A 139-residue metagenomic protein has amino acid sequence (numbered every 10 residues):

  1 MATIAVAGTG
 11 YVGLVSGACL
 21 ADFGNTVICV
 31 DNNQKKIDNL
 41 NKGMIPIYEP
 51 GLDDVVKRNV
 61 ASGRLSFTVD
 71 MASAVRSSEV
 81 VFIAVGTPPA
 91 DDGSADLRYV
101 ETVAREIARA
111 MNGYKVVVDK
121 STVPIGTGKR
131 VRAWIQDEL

Functional and structural regions predicted by a protein language model:
M1-M44: NAD(P)+-binding Rossmann beta1-loop-alpha1 motif at the extreme N-terminus of oxidoreductases
A7-T9, C19, N32, R64 (+4 more regions): N-terminal glycine-rich phosphate-binding loop for ADP-containing cofactors
G24, S77-S78, Y114: Short, well-ordered alpha-helix to beta-strand connector turns
L40, V56, V131-I135: Hydrophobic packing residues within well-ordered alpha-helices of enzyme cores
I45-Y48, A84, I135-D137: Short, hinge-like loop/turn segments at secondary-structure boundaries
L52-E79, P89, A108: A structured beta-alpha segment of the ubiquitous adenosine-cofactor-binding alpha/beta core
S77, I83-V85, K120: Short, well-ordered coil/turn residues at beta-beta hairpins and beta-strand->alpha-helix junctions within
P89-L139: Rossmann-like NAD(P)(H) cofactor-binding subdomain of soluble oxidoreductases
